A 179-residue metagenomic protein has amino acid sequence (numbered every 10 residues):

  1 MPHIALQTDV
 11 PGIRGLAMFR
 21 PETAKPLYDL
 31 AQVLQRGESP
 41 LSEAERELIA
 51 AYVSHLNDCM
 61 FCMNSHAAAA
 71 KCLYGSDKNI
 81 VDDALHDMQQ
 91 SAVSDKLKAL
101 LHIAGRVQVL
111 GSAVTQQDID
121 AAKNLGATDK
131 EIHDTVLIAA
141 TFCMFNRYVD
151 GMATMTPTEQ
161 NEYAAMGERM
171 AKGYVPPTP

Functional and structural regions predicted by a protein language model:
M1-P179: Hydrophobic alpha-helical segments
